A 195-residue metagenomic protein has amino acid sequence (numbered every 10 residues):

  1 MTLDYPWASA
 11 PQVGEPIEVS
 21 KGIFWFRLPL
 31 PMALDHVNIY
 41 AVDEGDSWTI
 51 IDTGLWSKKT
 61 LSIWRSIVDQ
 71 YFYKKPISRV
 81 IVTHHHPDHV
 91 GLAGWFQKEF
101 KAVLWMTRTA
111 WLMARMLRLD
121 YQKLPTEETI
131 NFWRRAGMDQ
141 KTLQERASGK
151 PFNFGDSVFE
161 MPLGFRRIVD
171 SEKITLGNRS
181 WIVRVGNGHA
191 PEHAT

Functional and structural regions predicted by a protein language model:
M1-I17: Short glycine- and acidic-rich boundary segments immediately preceding or forming the N-terminal edge of structured
V13-K75, T195: Conserved beta-strand hairpin/beta-sheet module of binuclear metal-dependent hydrolase folds, prominently
E18, S171-T195: Core dinuclear metal-dependent hydrolase active-site scaffold
I23, F165-R166, W181: Short, conserved active-site loop motifs that form the nucleotide-linked donor/cofactor pocket
P29-L30, T53-L55, H85, T109 (+1 more regions): Active-site metal-binding loops of divalent metal-dependent hydrolases
M32-L34, R166-I168, N187-A190: A short catalytic or substrate-binding loop motif that flags glycine-/basic-rich loops and adjacent residues that bind
S47-T49, R79, R179: Structural motif
W56-L61, R65-T175: Active-site HxH/HxHxD metal-binding segment of metal-dependent hydrolases
